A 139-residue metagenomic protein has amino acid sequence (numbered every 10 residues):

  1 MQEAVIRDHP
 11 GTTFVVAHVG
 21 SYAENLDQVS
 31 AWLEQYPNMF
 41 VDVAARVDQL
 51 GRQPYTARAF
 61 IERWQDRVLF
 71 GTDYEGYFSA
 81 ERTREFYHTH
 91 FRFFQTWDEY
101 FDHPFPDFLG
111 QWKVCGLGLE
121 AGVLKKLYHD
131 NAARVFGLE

Functional and structural regions predicted by a protein language model:
M1-A4, G11-E139: H/E-rich (His + Asp/Glu) clusters that bind or coordinate divalent metals
